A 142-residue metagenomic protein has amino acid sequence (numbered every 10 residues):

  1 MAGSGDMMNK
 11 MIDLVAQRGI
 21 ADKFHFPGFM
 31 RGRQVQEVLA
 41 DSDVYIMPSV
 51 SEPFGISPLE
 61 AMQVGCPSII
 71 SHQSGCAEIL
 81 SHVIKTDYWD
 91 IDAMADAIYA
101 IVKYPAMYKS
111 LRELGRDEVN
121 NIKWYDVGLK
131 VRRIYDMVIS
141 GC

Functional and structural regions predicted by a protein language model:
I12-M30: Nucleotide-activated donor-binding/catalytic signature segment of Leloir-type glycosyltransferases, i.e., the conserved
F29-M30, E37-S42: Short alpha-helical donor nucleotide-sugar binding micro-motif in glycosyltransferases
V50: Aromatic "clamp/platform" in nucleotide-sugar-dependent glycosyltransferases that forms part of the donor/acceptor
G55-P58, C76: Short glycine/serine-rich donor-binding loops of glycosyltransferases
P67-I70: Short hydrophobic beta-strand element within catalytic cores of glycosyltransferases and related nucleotide-activated
V83-D92, A100-P105: Conserved acidic donor-binding segment of nucleotide-sugar-dependent glycosyltransferases
A106-D136: A charged, aromatic-enriched C-terminal amphipathic alpha-helix characteristic of glycosyltransferases across folds
